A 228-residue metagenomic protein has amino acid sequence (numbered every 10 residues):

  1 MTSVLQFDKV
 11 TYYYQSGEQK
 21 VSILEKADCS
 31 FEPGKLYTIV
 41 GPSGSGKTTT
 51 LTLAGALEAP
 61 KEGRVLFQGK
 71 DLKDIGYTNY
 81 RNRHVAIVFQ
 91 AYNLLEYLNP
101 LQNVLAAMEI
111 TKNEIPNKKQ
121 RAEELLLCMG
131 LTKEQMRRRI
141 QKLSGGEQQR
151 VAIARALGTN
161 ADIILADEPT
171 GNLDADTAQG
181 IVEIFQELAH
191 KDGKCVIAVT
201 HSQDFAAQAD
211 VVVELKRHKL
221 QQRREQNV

Functional and structural regions predicted by a protein language model:
G55: Helix-to-loop junction immediately C-terminal to a conserved catalytic motif
G63-L72: Conserved ABC transporter NBD signature motif
L72-A86: ABC ATPase NBD coupling module
L98-A107: Short coil-to-helix segment of the ABC ATPase nucleotide-binding domain corresponding to the Q-loop/switch region
N117-E134: Conserved ABC ATPase "signature" region
R139-L143, E147-Q149: Conserved ABC ATPase signature
I164-D167: Catalytic Walker B motif of ABC-type/P-loop ATPase nucleotide-binding domains
